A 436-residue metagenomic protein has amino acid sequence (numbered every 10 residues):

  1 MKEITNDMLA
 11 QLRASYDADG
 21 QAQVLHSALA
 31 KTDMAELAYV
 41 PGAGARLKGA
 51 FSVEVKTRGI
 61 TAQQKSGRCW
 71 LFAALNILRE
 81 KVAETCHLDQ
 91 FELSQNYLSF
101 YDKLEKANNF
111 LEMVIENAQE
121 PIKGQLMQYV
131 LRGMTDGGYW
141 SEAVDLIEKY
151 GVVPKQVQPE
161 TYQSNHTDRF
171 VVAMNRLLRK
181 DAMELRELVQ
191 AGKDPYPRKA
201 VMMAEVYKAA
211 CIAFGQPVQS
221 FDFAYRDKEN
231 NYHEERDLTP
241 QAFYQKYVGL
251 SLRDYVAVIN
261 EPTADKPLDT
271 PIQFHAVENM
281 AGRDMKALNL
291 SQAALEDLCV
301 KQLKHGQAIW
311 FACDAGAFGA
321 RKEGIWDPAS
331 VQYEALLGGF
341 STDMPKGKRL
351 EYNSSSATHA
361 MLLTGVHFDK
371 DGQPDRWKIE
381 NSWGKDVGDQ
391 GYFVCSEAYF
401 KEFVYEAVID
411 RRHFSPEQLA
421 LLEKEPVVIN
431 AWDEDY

Functional and structural regions predicted by a protein language model:
K2-R58: N-terminal regions that are enriched for targeting/export leaders and immediately downstream pro/stem segments
G44-I309, E380, V387-Q390, E397 (+1 more regions): Active-site nucleophile-adjacent alpha helix/oxyanion-hole segment immediately C-terminal to the catalytic cysteine
C69, I147, E351, S356-G384: Catalytic nucleophile-His microenvironment captured as a short glycine-rich beta-strand/loop that brackets
F72, F311-D314, T364: Short His-Asn-centered micro-motif
N76, G316-F318, V366-F368, G384 (+1 more regions): Short, glycine-/Ser/Thr-/acidic-enriched flexible segments
G282-T358: Long, positively charged binding patches that form subdomain-scale interaction surfaces for polyanionic ligands
M285, L295-K301, K348-N353, L362-D369 (+4 more regions): Generic recognition of flexible, low-complexity loop/linker segments
D369-Y436: Conserved catalytic-core surface of thiol
